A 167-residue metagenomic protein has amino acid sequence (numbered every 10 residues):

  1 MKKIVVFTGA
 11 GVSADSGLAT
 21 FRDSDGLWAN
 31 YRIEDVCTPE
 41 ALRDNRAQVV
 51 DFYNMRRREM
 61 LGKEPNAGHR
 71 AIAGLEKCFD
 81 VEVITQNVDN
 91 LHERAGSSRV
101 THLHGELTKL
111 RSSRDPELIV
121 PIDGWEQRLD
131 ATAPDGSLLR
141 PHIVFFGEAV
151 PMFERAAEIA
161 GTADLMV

Functional and structural regions predicted by a protein language model:
M1-M166: Conserved catalytic core of sirtuin-type NAD+-dependent deacylases
